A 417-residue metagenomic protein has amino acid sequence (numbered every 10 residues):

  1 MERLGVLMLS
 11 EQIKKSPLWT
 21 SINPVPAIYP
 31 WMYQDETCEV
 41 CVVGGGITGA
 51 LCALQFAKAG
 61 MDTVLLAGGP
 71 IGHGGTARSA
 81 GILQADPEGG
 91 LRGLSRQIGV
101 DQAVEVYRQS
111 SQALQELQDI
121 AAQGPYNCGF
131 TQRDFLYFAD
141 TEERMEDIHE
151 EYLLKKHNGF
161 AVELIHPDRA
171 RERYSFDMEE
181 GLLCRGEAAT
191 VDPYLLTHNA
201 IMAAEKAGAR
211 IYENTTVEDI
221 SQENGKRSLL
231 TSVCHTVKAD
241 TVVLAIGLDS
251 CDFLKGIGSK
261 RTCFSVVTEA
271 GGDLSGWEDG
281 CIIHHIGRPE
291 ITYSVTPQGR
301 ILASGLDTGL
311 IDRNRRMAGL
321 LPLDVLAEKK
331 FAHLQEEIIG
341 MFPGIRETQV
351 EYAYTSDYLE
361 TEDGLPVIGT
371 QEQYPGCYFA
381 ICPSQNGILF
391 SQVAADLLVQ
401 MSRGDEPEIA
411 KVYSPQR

Functional and structural regions predicted by a protein language model:
M1-V40: Extreme N-terminal leader/targeting segments of oxidoreductases
L7-I22, G89-G93, D119-N199: Flavin (FAD/FMN) cofactor-binding and adjacent substrate-gating region of FAD-dependent oxidoreductase domains
V40-L65: N-terminal Rossmann-like FAD-binding beta1-loop-alpha1 element of flavoenzymes
K58-R78: Glycine-rich FAD pyrophosphate-binding loop
L182-D240: Helical element adjacent to the flavin cofactor pocket in flavoenzyme catalytic cores
D219-L302: Flavin-dependent oxidoreductases
L274-E372: Active-site lid/adjacent beta-loop-alpha segment flanking the redox-cofactor pocket in flavoenzymes
E336-R417: C-terminal catalytic lobe of FAD-dependent flavoproteins
